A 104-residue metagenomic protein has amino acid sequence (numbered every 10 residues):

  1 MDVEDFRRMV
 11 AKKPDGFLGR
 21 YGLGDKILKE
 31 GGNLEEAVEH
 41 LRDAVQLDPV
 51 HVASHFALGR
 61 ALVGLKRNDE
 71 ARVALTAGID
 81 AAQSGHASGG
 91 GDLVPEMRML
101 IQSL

Functional and structural regions predicted by a protein language model:
M9, D43-A44, G78: Canonical positions in the second alpha-helix
I27, L62, R98-I101: Residue at a conserved register position within TPR or TPR-like alpha-solenoid repeats
V63, N68-A87, Q102: TPR/TPR-like (Sel1-like) alpha-helical repeat modules
